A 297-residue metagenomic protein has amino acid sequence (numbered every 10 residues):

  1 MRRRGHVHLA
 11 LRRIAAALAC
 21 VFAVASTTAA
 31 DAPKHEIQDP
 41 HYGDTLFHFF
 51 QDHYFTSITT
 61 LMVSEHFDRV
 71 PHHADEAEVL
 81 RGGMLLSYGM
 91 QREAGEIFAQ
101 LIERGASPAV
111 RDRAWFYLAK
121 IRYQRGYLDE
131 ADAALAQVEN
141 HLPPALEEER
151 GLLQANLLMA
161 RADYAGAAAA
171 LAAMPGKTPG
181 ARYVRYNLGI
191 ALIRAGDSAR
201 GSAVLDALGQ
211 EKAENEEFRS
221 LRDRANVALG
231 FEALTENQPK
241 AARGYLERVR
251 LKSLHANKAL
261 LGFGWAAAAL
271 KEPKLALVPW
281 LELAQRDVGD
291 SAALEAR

Functional and structural regions predicted by a protein language model:
R2-H8, T27-R297: Acidic, polar-rich low-complexity tracts and alpha-helical solenoid repeat scaffolds
R13-A25: Bacterial N-terminal signal peptides
